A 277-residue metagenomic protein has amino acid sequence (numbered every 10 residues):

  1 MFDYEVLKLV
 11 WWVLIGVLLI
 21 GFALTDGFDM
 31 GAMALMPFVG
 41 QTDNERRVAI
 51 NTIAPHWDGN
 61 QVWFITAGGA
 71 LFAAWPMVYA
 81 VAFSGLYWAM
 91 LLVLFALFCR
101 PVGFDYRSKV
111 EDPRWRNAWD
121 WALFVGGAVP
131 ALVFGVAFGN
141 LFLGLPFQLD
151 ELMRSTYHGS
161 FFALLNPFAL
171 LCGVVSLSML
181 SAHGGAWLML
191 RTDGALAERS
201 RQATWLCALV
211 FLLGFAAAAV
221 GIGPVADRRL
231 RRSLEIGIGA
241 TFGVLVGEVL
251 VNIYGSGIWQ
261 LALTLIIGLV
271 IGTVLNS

Functional and structural regions predicted by a protein language model:
M1-G59, I65-G68: N-terminal signal-anchor module of multipass membrane proteins
D3-Y4, A82-Y87, G159-L165: Interfacial loop-to-helix junctions that mark the boundaries of transmembrane helices in multi-pass membrane
L9-W12, W63, M90, L170 (+1 more regions): Hydrophobic alpha-helical transmembrane segments
V13, T66-V78, G214-G223, G243: Membrane-embedded alpha-helical segments in integral membrane proteins
V13-A23, T52-P55, G85-L91, D120-F124 (+1 more regions): Hydrophobic alpha-helical transmembrane segments of multi-pass small-molecule transporters/permeases
T25-L35, L94-Y106, S178-L188: Membrane-water interface of transmembrane alpha-helices
H56-V129, Q148, A226-S233: Membrane-interface helix-loop-helix modules in multi-pass inner-membrane proteins
Y106-N276: Long, contiguous internal "core" modules enriched in hydrophobic/ aromatic residues
